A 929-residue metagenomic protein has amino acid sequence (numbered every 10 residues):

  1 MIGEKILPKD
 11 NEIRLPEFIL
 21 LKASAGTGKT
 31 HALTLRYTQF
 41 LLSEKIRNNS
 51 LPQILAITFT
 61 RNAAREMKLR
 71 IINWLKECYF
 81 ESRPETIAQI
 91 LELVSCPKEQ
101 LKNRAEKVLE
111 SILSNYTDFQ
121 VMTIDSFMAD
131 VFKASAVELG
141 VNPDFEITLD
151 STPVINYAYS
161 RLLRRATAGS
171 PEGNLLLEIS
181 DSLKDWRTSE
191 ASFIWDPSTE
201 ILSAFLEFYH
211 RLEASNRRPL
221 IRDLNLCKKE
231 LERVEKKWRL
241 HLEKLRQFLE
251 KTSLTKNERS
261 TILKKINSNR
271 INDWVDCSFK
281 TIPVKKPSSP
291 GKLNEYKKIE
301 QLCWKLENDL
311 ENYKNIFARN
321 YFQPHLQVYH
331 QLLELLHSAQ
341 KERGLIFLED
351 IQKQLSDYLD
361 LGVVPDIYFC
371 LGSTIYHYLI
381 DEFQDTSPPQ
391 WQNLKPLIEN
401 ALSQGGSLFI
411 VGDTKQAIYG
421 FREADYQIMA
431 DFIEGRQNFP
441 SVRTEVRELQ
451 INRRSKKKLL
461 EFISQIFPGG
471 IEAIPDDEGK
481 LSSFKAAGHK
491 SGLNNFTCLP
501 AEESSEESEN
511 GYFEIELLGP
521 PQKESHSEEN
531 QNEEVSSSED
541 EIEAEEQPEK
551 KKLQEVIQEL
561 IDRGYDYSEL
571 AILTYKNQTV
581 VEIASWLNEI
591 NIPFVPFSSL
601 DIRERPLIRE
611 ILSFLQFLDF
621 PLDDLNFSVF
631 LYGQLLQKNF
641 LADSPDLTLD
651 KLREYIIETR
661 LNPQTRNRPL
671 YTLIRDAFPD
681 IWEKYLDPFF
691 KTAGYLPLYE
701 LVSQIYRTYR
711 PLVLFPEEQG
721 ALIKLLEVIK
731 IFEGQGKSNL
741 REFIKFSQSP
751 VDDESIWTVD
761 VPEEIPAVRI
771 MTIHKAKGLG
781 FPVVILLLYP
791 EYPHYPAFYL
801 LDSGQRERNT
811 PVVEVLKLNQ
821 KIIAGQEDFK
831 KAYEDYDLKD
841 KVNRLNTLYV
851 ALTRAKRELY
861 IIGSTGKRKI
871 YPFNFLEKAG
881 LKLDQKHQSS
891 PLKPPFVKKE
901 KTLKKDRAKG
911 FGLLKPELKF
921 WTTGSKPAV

Functional and structural regions predicted by a protein language model:
M1-L69, N73, D144-L149, P153 (+16 more regions): Conserved motor-region signature of P-loop NTPase helicases/translocases
I2-K5, N11-L21, L55-F59, L75-S268 (+5 more regions): Conserved ATP-dependent motor core of P-loop NTPases, especially the RecA-like helicase ATPase domain
L33, F40-L42, C96-E99, M128-K133 (+6 more regions): Active-site-adjacent bridging/hinge elements
Q53, E81, L93, T188-L345 (+2 more regions): Conserved ATP-driven helicase/translocase motor core recognized via long, highly charged RecA-like/P-loop NTPase domain
V121-M128, I155, Y159, H241 (+5 more regions): Conserved helicase/translocase P-loop NTPase motor core
K229-L231, F513-G519, E763-P766, K777-V929: Accessory/regulatory regions of helicases
D276-I282, P287-S288, K292-N312, G492 (+14 more regions): Accessory helical subdomains and C-terminal extensions of nucleic-acid helicases that mediate DNA/RNA engagement
E307-I316, L332-S338, E342, E445 (+4 more regions): Short glycine/proline-rich turn/loop motifs
